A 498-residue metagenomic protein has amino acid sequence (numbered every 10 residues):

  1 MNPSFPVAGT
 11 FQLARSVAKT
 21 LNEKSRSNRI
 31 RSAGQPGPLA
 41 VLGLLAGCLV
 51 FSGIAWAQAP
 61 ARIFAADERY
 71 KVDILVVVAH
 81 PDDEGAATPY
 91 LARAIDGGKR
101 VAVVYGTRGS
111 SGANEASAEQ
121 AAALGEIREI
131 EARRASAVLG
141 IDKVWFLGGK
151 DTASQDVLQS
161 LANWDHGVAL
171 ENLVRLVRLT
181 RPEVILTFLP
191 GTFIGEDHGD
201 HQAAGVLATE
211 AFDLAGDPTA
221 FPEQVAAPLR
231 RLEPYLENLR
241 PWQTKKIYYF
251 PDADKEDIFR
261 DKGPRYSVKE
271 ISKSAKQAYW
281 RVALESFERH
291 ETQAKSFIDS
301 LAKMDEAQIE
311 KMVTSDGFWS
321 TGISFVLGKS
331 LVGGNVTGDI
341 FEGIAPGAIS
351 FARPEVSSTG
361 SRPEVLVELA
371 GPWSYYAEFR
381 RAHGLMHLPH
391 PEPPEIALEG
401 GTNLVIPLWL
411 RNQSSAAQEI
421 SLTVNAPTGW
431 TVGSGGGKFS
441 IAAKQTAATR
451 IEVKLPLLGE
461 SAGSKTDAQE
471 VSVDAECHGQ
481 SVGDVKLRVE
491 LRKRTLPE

Functional and structural regions predicted by a protein language model:
A40-G53: Bacterial N-terminal signal peptides
W56-V77, Q159-S160, G167-R381: Metal-dependent de-N-acetylase/amidase catalytic core
Q58-T180, Q202, T209-D213: Active-site rim/loop-helix segments in enzyme catalytic domains that contact anionic ligands
L366-P407, E498: Beta-sheet-dominated interaction scaffolds and their linkers
G400-P407, A447-A448, S464-V471: Short, solvent-exposed loop/turn segments enriched in Ser/Thr/Gly
Q413-G429: Short acidic, flexible loop segments centered on an aromatic residue
V432-E460: Intrinsically disordered, low-complexity Pro/Gly/Ser/Thr-rich segments with frequent PxxP/GP/PP motifs and embedded
L458-T495: Terminal connector regions
